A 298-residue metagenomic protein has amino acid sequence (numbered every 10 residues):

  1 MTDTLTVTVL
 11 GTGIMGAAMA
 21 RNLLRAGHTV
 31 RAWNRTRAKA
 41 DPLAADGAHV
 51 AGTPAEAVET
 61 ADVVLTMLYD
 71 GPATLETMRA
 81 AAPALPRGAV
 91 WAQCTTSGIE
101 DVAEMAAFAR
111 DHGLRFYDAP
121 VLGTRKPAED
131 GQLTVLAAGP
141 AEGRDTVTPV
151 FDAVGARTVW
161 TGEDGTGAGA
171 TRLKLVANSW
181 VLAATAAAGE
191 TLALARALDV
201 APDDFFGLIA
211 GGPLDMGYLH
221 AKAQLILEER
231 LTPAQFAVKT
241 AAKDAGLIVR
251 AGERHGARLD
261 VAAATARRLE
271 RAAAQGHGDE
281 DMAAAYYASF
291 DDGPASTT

Functional and structural regions predicted by a protein language model:
M1-T66, A89, R125, R157-V159: NAD(P)+-binding Rossmann beta1-loop-alpha1 motif at the extreme N-terminus of oxidoreductases
M19-A20, K39, M105, V150 (+1 more regions): Hydrophobic residues within alpha-helices that form the first helical element adjacent to the glycine-rich loop
P54-L114: Rossmann-fold NAD(P) dinucleotide-binding segment
T77, T96-S179: Rossmann-fold dinucleotide-binding core
G131, V135-A137, V159, E163-L198 (+2 more regions): Active-site-proximal catalytic alpha-helix in oxidoreductases
A168-T171, W180, Y218-H277: Interdomain hinge/lid region at the active-site interface of Rossmann-like NAD(P)-dependent oxidoreductases
A274-T298: NAD(P)-dependent dehydrogenase/reductase Rossmann-like domain
